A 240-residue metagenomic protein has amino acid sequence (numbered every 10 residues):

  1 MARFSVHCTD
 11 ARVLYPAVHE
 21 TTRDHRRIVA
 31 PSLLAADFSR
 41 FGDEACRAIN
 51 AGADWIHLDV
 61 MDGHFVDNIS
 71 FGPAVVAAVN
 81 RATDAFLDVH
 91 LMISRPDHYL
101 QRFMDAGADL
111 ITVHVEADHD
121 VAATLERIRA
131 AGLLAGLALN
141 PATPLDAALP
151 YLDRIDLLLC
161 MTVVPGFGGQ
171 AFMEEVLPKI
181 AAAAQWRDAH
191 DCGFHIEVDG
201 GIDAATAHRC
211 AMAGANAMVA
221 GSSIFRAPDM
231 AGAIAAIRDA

Functional and structural regions predicted by a protein language model:
F4-C8, R12-A35, G42: N-terminal amphipathic alpha-helix/helix-capping segment at the start of soluble metabolic enzymes
V29-S32, I56-L58, L87-L91, I111-V113 (+4 more regions): Hydrophobic faces of well-ordered beta-strands that scaffold small-molecule active sites in alpha/beta enzyme cores
F41, D59, F103, L158 (+4 more regions): Conserved, mostly hydrophobic/aromatic
H57-P73, V163-G169: Glycine-rich, proline-tolerant flexible connector loops at the mouths of alpha/beta enzymes
I69-V89, R127-L133, L177-H190, I237-A240: Alpha-helix-loop-beta-strand connector modules within alpha/beta enzyme cores
H98-R102, T143-D153, I202-N216: Catalytic cores of alpha/beta
H98-Y99, D109-G193: Conserved anion-binding
R226-A240: C-terminal helical cap(s) of enzyme catalytic domains, especially alpha/beta-barrels
